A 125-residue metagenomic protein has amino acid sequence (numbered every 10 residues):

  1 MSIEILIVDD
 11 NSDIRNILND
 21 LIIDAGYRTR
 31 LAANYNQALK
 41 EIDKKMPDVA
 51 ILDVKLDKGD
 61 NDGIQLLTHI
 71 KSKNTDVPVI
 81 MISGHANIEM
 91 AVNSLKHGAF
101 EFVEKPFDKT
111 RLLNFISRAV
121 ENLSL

Functional and structural regions predicted by a protein language model:
S2, M46-D48, S72-P78: His-Asp phosphorelay/catalytic-motif detector in bacterial-type signaling
S12-R30: Two-component/phosphorelay signaling modules centered on CheY-like receiver
G26-Y35, E41: Short hydrophobic/Thr-rich beta-strand motif most characteristic of the beta2 strand and flanking loop of CheY-like
K40, D62-T75, N93: Short amphipathic alpha-helix used as the core "switch/output" element in two-component signaling
K45-L56: Active-site beta3 strand of CheY-like receiver
N87, V103, F107-S117: C-terminal output helix
